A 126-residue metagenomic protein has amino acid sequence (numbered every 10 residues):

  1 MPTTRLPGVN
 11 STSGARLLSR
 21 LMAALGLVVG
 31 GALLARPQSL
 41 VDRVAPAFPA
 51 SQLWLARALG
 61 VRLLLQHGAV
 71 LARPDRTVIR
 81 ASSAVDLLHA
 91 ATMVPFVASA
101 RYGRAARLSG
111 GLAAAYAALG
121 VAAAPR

Functional and structural regions predicted by a protein language model:
M1-R126: Short amphipathic, positively biased membrane-proximal segments that drive organelle/inner-membrane targeting
